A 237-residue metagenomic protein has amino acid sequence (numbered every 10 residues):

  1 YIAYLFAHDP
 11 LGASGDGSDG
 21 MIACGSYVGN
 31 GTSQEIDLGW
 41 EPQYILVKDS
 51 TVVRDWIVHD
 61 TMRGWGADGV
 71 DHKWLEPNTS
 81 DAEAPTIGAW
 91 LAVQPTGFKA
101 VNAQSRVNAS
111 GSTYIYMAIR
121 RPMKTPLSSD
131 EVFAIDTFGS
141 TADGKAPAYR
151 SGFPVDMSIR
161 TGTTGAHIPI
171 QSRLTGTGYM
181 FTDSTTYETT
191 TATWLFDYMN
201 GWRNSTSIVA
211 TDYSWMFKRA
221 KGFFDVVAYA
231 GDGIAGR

Functional and structural regions predicted by a protein language model:
Y1-R237: Surface-exposed molecular-recognition determinants
